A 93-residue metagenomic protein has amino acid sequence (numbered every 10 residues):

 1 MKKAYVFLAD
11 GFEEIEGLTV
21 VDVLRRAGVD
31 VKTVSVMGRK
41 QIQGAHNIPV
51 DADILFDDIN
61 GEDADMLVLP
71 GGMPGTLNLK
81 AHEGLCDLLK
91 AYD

Functional and structural regions predicted by a protein language model:
M1-Y92: Extended, subdomain-level signal for the structured scaffold at the beginning of enzyme domains
